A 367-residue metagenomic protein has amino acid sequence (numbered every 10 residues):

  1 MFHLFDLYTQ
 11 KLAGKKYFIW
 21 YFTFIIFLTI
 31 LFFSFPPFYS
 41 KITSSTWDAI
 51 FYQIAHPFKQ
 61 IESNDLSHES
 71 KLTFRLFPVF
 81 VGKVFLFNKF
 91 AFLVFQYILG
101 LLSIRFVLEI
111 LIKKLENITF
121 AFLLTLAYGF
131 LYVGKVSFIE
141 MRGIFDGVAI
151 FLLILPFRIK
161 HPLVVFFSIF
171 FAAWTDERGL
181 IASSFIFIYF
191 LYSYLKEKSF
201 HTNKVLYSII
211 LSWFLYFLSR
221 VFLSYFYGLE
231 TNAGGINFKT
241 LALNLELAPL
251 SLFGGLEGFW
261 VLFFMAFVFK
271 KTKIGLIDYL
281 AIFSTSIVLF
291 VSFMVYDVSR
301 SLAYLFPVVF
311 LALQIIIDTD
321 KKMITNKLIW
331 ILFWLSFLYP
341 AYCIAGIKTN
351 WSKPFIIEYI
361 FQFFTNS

Functional and structural regions predicted by a protein language model:
M1-L31, I329: Start-transfer (signal-anchor) and selected internal transmembrane alpha helices of multi-pass inner/ER membrane
L31-P36, L76, S184-F185, H201-K271 (+1 more regions): Membrane-lumen/periplasm interface segments of specific transmembrane helices in polyprenyl phosphate-linked
D65-F87: Short hydrophobic/aromatic helix or loop-helix immediately within or flanking a transmembrane segment in polytopic
V94-E116: Transmembrane-helix motifs of polytopic, lipid-linked glycan transferases
L108-Y132, I150: Transmembrane-helix signature of polytopic, membrane-embedded enzymes that assemble or transfer cell-envelope glycans
V133-L153, A172-T175, S301-F306: Multi-pass, polyprenyl lipid-linked donor-dependent membrane glycosyltransferases
L153-L155, L163-Y189, L211-F214, L289: Membrane-interface alpha helices of multi-pass inner-membrane proteins
F259-D318: Membrane-water interface signatures at transmembrane helix termini and the short loops that connect adjacent helices
